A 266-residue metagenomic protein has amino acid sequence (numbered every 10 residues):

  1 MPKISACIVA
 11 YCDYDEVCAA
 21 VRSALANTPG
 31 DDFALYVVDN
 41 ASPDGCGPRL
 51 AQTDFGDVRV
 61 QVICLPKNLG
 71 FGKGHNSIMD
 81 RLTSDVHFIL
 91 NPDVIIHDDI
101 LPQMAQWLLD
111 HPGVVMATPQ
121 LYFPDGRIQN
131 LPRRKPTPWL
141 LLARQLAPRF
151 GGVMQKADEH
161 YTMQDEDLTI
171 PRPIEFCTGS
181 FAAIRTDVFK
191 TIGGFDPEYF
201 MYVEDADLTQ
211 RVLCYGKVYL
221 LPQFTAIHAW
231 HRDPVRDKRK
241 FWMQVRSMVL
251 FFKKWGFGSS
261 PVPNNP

Functional and structural regions predicted by a protein language model:
D13-A26: Short, well-formed alpha-helical segments that are part of the catalytic scaffolds of diverse glycosyltransferases
S23, D39-P48, K67: A conserved acidic beta->alpha catalytic loop
C64-L82: Glycine-rich, basic loop-to-helix element that forms the pyrophosphate-binding segment of sugar-nucleotide handling
H87: Short aromatic/hydrophobic "clamp" motif used to bind/position activated sugar donors
D99-L131: Conserved donor NDP-sugar-binding/catalytic core segment of glycosyltransferases
P136-I174: Short, flexible, basic/aromatic active-site loop/helix in glycosyltransferases
D167-T169, E175-T225: A short, conserved alpha-helix in the catalytic core of glycosyltransferases
A206-Q210, C214-P266: Active-site-adjacent helix/loop segment of glycosyltransferases that harbors family-specific signature motifs
